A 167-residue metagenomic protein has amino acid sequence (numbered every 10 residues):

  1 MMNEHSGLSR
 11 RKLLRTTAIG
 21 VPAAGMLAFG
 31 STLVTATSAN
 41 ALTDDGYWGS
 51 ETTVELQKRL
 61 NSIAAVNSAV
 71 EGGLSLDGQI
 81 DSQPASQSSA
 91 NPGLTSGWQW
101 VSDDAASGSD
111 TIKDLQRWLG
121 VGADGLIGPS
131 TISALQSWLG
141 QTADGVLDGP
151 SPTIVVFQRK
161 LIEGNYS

Functional and structural regions predicted by a protein language model:
M1-S167: Cell-envelope/ECM-targeting effectors and their regulatory/trafficking segments
